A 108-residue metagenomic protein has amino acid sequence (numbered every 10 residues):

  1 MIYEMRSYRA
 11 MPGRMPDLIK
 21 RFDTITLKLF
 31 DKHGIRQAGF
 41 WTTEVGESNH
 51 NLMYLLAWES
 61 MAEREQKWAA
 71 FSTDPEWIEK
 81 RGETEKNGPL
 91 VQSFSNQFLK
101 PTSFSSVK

Functional and structural regions predicted by a protein language model:
Y3-E4, R14-P16, T26-L29, M61-R64 (+2 more regions): Short loop/beta submotifs within extracellular cysteine-rich repeat domains
Y3-R9, G39-D74, S95-L99: Short, well-ordered beta-strand segments in beta-rich or mixed alpha/beta enzyme and ligand-binding folds
R6-R9, R14, R21, R36 (+2 more regions): Arginine residue identity/basic-tract feature
R14-F40, S72: Short amphipathic alpha-helical segments
K20, Q66-T73, E79-E83: Charged/polar, solvent-exposed surface patches and flexible loops
H33-H50, I78-K108: Glycine-rich beta-strand-turn "strand-cap" elements at beta-sheet edges
